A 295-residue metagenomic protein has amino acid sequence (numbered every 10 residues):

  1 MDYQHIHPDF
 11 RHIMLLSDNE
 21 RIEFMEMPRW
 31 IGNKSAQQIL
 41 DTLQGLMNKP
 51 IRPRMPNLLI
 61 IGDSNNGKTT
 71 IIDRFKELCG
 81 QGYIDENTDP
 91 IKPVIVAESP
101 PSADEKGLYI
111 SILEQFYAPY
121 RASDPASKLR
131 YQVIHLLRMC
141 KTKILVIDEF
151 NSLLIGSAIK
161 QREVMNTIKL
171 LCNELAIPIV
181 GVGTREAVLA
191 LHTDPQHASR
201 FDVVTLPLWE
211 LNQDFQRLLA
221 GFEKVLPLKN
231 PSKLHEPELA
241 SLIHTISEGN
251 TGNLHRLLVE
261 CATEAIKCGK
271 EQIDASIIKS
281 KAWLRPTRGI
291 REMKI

Functional and structural regions predicted by a protein language model:
M1-M14, G32, N65, Q196 (+2 more regions): C-terminal alpha-helical "lid" subdomain
R21-I39: Dynamic helix-loop-helix/coil hinge segments at AAA+ ATPase domain boundaries and subdomain interfaces
L40-R52: Pre-Walker A adenine-sensing motif
R52-R74: Walker A/P-loop nucleotide-binding motif
E77-T88, A118-P119: Post-Walker A helix-loop "phosphate-sensing" segment adjacent to the P-loop in P-loop NTPases
V94, P100-R121: Conserved NTP-binding/hydrolysis module of P-loop NTPases
L136-K160: Conserved P-loop NTPase "ATPase switch" module shared by AAA+ and STAND
L154, N166-L234, E238: The catalytic "switch" region of P-loop NTPases
